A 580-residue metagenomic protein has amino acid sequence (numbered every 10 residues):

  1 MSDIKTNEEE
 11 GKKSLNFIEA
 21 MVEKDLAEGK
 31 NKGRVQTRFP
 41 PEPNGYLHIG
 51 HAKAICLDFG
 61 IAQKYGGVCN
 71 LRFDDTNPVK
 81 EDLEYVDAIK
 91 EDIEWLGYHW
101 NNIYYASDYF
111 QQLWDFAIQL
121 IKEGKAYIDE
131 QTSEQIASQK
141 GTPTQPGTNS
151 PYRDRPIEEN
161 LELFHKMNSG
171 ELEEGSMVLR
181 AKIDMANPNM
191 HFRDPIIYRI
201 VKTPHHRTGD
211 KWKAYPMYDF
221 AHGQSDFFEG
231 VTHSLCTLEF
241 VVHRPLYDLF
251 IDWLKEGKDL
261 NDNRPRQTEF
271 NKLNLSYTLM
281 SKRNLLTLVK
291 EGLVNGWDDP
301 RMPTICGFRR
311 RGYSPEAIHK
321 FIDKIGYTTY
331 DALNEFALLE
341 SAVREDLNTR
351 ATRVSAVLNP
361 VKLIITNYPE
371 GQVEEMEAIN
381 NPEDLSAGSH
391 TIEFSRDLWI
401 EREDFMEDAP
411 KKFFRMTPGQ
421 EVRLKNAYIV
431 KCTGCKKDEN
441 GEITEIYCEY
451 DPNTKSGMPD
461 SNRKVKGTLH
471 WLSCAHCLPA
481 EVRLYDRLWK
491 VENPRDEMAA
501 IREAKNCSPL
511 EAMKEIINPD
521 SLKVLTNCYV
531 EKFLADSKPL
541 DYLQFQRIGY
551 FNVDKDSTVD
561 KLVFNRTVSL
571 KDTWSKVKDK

Functional and structural regions predicted by a protein language model:
M1-K13, D579-K580: Basic/polar N-terminal segments that are highly enriched at the extreme N-terminus, encompassing both cleavable
K13-K90, H206-T237: N-terminal catalytic cores of NTP/NDP-binding nucleotidyl/phosphoryl-transfer enzymes
G29, D58, I89, L120 (+3 more regions): Residue-level signal for inorganic ion chemistry
P40-P43, R72-K80, N102-Q111, E134 (+5 more regions): Conserved short loop/turn motifs at secondary-structure junctions
L71, D75-N77, L83, Y105 (+4 more regions): Active-site cores that bind ATP or allylic diphosphates and position pyrophosphate for catalysis
Y85-Q111, F116-Q119, G124-Y127: A glycine-rich helix N-cap at a beta->alpha junction
F240, R244, D248-F250, E316-H319 (+2 more regions): Core subunits and conserved enzymes of cellular information-processing and envelope-translocation systems across
D262-A342: Long, charged, mostly alpha-helical binding arms that flank functional sites
